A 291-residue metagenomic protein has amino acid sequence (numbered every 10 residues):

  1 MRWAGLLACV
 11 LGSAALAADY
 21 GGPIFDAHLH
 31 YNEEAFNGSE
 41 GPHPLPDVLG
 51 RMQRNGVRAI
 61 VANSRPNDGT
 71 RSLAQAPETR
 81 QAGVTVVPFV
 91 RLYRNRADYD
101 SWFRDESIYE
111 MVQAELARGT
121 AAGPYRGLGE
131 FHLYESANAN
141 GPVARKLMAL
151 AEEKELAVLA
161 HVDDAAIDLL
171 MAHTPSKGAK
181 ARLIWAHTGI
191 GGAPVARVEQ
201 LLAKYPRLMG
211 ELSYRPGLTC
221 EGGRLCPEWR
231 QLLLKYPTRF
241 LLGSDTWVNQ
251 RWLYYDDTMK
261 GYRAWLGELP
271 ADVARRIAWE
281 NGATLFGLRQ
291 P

Functional and structural regions predicted by a protein language model:
R2, A18-A27, A35-P66, T238-R239 (+1 more regions): Mid-to-C-terminal alpha-helical segments outside catalytic/metal-binding sites
A4-A14: Bacterial N-terminal signal peptides
D19, R71-L159, M209, P216-G217: Active-site gating/metal-coordination segments in enzymes
F25-L29, I60-A62, V86-R91, G127-E130 (+4 more regions): Hydrophobic faces of well-ordered beta-strands that scaffold small-molecule active sites in alpha/beta enzyme cores
L29-P44, D98-E106, C220: Acidic/histidine-rich helix-loop elements that form or flank divalent-metal/phosphate-binding sites at the catalytic
H30, R65-P66, R91-N95, F131-Y134 (+4 more regions): Active-site beta-loop-alpha junctions enriched in small/polar residues
P44-V48, N67-E78, Y109-L116, A166-A172 (+2 more regions): Alpha-helical scaffolding within the catalytic cores of extracellular/periplasmic polymer-degrading hydrolases
N138-L242, R289: Catalytic pocket-lining loop regions of alpha/beta-barrel enzymes, especially the amidohydrolase/enolase/GH5 lineages
